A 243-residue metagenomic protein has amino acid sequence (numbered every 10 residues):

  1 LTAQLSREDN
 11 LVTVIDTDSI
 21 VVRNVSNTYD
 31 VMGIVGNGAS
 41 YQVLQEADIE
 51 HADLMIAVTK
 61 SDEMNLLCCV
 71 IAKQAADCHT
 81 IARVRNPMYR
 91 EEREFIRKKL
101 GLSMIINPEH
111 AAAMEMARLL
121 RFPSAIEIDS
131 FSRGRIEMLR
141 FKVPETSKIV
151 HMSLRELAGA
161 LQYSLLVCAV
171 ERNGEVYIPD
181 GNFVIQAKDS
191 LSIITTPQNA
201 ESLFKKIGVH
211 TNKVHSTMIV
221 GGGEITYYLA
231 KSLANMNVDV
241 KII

Functional and structural regions predicted by a protein language model:
L1-I243: Cytosolic regulatory regions of ion transport systems
